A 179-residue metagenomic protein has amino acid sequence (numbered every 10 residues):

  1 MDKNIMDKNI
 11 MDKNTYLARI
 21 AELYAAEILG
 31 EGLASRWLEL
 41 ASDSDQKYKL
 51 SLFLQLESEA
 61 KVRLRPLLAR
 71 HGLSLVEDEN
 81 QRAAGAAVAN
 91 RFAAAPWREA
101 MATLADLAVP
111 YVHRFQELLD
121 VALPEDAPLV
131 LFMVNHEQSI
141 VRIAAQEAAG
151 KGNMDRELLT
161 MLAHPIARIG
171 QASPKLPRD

Functional and structural regions predicted by a protein language model:
D2, D7, M11-D179: Non-heme di-metal
